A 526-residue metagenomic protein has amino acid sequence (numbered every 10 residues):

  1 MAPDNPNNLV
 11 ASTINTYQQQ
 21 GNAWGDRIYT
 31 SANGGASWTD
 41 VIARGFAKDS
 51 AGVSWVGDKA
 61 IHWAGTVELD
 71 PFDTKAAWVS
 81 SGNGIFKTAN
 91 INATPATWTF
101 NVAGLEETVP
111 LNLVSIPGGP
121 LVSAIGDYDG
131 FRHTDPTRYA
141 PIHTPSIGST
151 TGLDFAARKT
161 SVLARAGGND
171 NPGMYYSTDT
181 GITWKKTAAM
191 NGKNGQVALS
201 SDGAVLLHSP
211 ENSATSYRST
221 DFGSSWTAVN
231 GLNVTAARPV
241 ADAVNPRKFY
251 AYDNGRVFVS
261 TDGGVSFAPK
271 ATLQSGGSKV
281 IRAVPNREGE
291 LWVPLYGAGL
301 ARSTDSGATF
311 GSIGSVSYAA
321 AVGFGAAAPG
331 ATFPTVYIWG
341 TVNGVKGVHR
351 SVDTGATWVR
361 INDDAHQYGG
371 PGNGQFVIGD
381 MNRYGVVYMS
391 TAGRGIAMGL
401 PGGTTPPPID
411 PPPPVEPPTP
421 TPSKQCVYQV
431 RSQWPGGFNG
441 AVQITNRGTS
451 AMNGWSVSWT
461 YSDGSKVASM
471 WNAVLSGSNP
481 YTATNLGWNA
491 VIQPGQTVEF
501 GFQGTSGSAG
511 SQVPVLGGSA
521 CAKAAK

Functional and structural regions predicted by a protein language model:
P6-N7, T74-K75, G118-G119, T160-S161 (+5 more regions): Short coil/turn segments that connect the beta-strands within blades of beta-propeller domains
S12, R44, A237-A243, R247-A328: Eukaryotic tandem repeat interaction scaffolds
N15, Q19-Q20, S50-P71, W98-I116 (+6 more regions): Short coil-to-beta transitions that initiate beta-strands within beta-rich domains
T16-V53, K75, N83-E107, G126-S146 (+7 more regions): Asp-box/BNR beta-propeller loop motif
D58-K75, G82-I85, N286-R287, P294-A301 (+1 more regions): Loop/turn-rich, solvent-exposed surfaces of beta-rich toroidal or solenoidal domains
G369-T404: Blade-level signature of beta-propeller repeat domains, shared across WD40, Kelch, NHL, RCC1 and BNR/Asp-box propellers
T404-K526: Extracellular low-complexity, O-glycosylation-prone Ser/Thr/Pro/Gly-rich "stalks" and linkers flanking catalytic
